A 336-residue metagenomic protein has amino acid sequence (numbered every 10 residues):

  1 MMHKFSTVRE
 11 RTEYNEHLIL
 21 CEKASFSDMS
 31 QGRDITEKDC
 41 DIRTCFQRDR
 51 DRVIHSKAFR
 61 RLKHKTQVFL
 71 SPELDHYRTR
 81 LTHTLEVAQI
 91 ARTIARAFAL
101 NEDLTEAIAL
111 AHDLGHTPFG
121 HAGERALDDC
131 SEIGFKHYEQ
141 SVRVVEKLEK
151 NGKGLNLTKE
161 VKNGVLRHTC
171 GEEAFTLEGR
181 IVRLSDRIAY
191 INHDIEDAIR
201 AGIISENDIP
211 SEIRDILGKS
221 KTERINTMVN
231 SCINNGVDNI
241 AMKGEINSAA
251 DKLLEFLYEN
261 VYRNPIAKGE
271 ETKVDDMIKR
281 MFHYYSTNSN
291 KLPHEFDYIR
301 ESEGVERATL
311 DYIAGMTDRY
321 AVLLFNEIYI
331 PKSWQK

Functional and structural regions predicted by a protein language model:
M1-T84, A88-I94, N101-E102, G134-K336: Histidine-centered, transition-metal-coordinating active-site segments
L104, I108, D113-N151: A generic, well-ordered mixed alpha/beta core segment in the N-terminal half of proteins
